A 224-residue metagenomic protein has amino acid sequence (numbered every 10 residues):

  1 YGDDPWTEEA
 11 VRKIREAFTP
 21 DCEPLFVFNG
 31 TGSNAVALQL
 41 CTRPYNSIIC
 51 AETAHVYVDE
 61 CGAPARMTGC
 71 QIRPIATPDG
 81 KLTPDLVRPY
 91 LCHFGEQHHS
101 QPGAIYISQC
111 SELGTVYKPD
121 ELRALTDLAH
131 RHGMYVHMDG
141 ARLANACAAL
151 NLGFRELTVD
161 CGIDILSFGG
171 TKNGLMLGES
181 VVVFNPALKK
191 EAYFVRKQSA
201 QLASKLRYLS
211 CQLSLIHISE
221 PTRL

Functional and structural regions predicted by a protein language model:
Y1-G30, E52-T53, Y57, A63: Conserved N-terminal alpha-helix of the aminotransferase class I/II PLP-enzyme fold
L40-V58: Conserved PLP-anchoring active-site segment centered on the Schiff-base-forming lysine
P64, R142, V159-K189: Active-site PLP attachment segment
G69-G103, I107-E112, Y117-A124: PLP-dependent aminotransferase-class I/II
Y117-C147: Catalytic PLP-binding core of fold-type I/II PLP enzymes
E179-A203, L213-I216: Conserved core segment of the aminotransferase class I/II
S214-L224: Residue-level detector of conserved catalytic or cofactor/ligand-binding positions in enzyme active sites
